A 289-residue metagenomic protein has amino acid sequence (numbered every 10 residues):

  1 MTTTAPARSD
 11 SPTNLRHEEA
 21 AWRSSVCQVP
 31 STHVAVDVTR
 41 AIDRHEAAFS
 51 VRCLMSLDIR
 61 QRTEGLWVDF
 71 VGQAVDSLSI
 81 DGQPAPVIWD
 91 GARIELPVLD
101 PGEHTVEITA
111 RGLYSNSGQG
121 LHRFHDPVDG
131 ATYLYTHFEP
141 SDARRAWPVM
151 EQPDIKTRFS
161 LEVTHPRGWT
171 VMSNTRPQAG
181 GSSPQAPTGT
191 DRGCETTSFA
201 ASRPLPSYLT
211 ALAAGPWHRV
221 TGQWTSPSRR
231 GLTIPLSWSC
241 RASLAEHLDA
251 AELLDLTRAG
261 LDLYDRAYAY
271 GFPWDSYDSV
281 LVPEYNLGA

Functional and structural regions predicted by a protein language model:
M1-D275: Acidic/His-enriched low-complexity segments
Y277-P283: A short, well-structured edge-of-sheet supersecondary motif
E284-A289: Catalytic zinc-binding patch centered on the HExxH motif and its immediate surroundings that defines zinc-dependent
